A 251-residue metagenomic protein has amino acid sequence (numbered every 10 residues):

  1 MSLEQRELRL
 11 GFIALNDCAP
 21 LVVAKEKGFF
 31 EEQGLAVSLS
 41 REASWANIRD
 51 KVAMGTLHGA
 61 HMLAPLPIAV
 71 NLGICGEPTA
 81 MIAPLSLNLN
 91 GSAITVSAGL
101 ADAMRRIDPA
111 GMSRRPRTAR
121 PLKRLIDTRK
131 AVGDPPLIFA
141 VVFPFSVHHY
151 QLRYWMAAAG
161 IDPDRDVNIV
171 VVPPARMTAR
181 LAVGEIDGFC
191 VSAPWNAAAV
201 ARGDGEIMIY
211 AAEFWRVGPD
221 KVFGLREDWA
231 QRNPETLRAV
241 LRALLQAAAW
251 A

Functional and structural regions predicted by a protein language model:
S2-D164, D187-P194, D204-V217: Short, glycine-/small- and polar/acidic-enriched structural segments that line small-molecule recognition paths
S44-A46, V172-A175: Short acidic loop-to-helix transition motifs that present clustered carboxylates
R49-D50, T178-A179, A197, R238: Alpha-helical segments flanking ligand/cofactor-binding loops in enzyme cores
W155-A158, R180, A243, A247-W250: Structured segments of extracytoplasmic/periplasmic soluble domains in secreted or envelope-associated proteins
R165-V172, A179-A182, I186-S192: Long, hydrophobic, well-ordered secondary-structure blocks that form the structural core and pocket-lining surfaces
D187-A251: Pocket-lining segment of extracytoplasmic ligand-binding domains
